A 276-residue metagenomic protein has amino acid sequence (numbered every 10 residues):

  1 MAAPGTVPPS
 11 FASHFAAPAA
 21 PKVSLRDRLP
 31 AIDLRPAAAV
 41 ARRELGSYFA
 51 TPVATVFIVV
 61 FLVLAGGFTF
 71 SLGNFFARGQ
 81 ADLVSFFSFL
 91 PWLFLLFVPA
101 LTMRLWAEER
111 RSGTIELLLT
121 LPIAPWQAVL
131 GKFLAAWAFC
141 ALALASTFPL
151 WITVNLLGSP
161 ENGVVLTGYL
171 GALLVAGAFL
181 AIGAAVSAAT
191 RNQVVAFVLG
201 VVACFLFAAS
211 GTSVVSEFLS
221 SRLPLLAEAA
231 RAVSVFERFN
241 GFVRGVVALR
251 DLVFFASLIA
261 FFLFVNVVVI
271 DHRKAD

Functional and structural regions predicted by a protein language model:
P4-G5, P9-F11, F75, V202-V269 (+1 more regions): Terminal transmembrane helical anchor/hairpin motif
P18-T55: Aromatic- and glycine-rich beta-strand/loop motifs that create alpha-glucan
A54-F61, Q193-G211: Pore- or pathway-lining transmembrane helices of multi-pass membrane proteins that form conduits for solutes/ions
F61-A65, A135-A136, A172, V201-F205 (+1 more regions): Residue-level recognition of pore/gate-forming positions within transmembrane alpha-helices of multi-pass
G67-F70, A77-Q80, L134-V194: Secretory targeting signals
F87-E108: Long, hydrophobic alpha-helical segments
V98-T102, L150, A181-I182, V265-N266: Hydrophobic/aromatic residues in alpha-helical transmembrane segments
L105-A135: Helix-loop-helix units of permease transmembrane domains in multi-pass membrane transporters, especially ABC
